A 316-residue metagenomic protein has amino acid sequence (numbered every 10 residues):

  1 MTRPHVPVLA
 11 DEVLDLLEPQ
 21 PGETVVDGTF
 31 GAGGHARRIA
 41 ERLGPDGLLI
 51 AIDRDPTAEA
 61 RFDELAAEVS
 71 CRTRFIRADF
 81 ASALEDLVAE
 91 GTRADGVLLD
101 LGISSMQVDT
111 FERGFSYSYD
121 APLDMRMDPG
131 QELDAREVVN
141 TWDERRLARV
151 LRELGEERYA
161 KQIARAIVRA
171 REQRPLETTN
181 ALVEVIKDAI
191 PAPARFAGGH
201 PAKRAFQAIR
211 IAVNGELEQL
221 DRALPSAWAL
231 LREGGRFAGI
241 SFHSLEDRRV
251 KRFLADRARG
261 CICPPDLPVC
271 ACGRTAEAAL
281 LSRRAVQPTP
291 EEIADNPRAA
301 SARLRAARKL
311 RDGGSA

Functional and structural regions predicted by a protein language model:
M1-A316: S-adenosyl-L-methionine-dependent methyltransferase catalytic core, i.e., the SAM/SAH-binding region
